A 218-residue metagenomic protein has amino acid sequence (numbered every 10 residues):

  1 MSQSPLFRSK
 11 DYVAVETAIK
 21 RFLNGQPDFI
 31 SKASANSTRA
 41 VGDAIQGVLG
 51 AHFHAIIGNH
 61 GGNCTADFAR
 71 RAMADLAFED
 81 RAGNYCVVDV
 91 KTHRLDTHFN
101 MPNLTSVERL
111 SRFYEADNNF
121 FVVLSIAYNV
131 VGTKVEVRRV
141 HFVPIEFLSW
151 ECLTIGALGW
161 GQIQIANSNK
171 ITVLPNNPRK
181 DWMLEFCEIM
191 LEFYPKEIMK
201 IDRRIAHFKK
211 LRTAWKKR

Functional and structural regions predicted by a protein language model:
M1-A72, C86, T92-R218: Nucleic-acid endonuclease domains
F78-D89: Active-site beta-strand-loop-beta-strand hairpin of nuclease catalytic cores that positions key catalytic residues
